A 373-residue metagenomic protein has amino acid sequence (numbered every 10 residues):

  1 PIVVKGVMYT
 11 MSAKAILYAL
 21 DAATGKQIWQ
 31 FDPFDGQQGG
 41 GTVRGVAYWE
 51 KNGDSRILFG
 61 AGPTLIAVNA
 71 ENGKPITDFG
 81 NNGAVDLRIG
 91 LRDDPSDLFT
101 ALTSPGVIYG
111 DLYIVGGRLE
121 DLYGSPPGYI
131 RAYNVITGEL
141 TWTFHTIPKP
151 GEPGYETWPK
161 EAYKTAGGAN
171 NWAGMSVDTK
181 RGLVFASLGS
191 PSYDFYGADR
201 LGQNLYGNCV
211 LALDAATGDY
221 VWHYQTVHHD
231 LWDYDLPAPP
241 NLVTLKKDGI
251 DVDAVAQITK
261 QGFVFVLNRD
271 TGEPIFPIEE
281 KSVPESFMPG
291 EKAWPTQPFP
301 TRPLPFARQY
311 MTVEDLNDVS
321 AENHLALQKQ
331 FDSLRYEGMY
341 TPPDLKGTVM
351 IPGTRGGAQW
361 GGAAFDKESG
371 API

Functional and structural regions predicted by a protein language model:
P1-S12, G40-L65, L98-L122, K164-Y193 (+5 more regions): Repeat-blade elements of multi-bladed beta-propeller folds
I2-Y9, P33-G36, K346-R355: Asp/Glu-centered strand-loop micro-motifs enriched in Gly/Pro and often flanked by an aromatic residue
L17-Q38, N52, L65-D97, Y129-T165 (+6 more regions): Extracytoplasmic/lumenal domain signature
G116, G124, W142, F185-S187 (+6 more regions): Short helix/loop capping segments that flank catalytic or ligand/cofactor-binding pockets
L236, L334-I373: Glycine-rich, aromatic-lined ligand/substrate-binding cores of catalytic and carbohydrate-binding domains
A254, I258, E280-V283, T354-A358: Peripheral, non-catalytic segments that deliver or gate enzyme domains
E285, G290-V313: A surface-exposed, glycine/aromatic-enriched loop/edge motif typical of exported proteins
P303-K329: N-terminal leader/propeptide and maturation segments of large enzyme subunits in energy/redox metabolism and hydrolases
